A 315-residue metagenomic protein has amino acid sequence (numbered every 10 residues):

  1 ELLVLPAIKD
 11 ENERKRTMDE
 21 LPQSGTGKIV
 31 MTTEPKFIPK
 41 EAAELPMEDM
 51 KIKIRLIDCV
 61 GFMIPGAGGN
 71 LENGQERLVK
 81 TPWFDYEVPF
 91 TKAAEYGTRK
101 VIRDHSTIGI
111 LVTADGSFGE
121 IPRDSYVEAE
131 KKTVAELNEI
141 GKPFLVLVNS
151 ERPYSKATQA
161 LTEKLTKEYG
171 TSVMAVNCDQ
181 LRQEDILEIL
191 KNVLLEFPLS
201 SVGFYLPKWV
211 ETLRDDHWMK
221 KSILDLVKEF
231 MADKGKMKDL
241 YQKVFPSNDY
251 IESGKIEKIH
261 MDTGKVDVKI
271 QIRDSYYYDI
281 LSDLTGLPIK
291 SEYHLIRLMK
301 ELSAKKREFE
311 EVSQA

Functional and structural regions predicted by a protein language model:
E1-F84: Conserved G1/Walker A P-loop phosphate-binding module
G61-I64, D115-F118, E151-Y154, D179-R182 (+1 more regions): Conserved nucleotide-binding/hydrolysis micro-motifs of P-loop NTPases
G66-G69, E120-D124, S155-Q159: Conserved ATPase-coupling elements of RecA-like P-loop NTPase cores
G68-G119, L137: Inter-motif core of Ras-like GTPase G domains
I110-D115, E120, V146-V148, A175-N177: Conserved beta-strand segments of the P-loop GTPase G domain that flank and frequently precede/overlap
S125-K131: Charged helix-capping and loop-helix junction motifs
K132-L145, S150-D216: Canonical P-loop GTPase G-domain recognition
I189-E196, P207-A315: P-loop NTP-binding site
